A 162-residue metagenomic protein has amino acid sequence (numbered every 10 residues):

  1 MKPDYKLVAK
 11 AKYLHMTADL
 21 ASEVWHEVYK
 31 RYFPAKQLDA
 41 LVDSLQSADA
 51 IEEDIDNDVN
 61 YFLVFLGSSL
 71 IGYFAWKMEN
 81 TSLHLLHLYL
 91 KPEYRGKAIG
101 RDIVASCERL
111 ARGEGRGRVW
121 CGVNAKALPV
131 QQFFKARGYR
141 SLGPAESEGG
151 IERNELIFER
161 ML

Functional and structural regions predicted by a protein language model:
P3-E93, V104-S106, L110, E114 (+2 more regions): Acetyl-CoA-dependent GNAT
E52, G117-Q131, K135-L162: C-terminal "cap" of GNAT-fold acetyltransferases
Y94, A98: Glycine-rich phosphate-binding loop
R101: Residues forming the Rossmann-fold NAD(P)(H) cofactor-binding site
